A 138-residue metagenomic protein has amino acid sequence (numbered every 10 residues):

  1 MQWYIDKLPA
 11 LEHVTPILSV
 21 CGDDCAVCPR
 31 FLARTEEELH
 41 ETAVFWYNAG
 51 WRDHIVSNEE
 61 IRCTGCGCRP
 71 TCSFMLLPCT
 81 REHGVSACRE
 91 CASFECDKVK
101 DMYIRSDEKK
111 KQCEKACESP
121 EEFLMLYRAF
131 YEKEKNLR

Functional and structural regions predicted by a protein language model:
M1-R138: Cysteine-centered metal-binding/redox modules
